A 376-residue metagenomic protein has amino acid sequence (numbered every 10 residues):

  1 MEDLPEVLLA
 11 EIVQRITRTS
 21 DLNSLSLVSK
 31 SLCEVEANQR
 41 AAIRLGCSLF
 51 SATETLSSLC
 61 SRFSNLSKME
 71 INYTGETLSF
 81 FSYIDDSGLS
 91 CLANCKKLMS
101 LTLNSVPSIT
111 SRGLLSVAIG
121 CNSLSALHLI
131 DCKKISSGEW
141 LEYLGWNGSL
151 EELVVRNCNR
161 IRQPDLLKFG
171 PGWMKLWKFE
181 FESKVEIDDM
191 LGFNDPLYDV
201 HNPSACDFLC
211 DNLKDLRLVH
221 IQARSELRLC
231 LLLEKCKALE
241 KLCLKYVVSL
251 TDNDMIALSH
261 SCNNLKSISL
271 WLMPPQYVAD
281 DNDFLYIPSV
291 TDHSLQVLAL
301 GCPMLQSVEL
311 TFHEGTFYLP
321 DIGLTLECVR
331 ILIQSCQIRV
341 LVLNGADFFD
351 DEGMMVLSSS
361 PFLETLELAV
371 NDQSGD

Functional and structural regions predicted by a protein language model:
M1-D376: The conserved beta-strand core of Leucine-Rich Repeat
